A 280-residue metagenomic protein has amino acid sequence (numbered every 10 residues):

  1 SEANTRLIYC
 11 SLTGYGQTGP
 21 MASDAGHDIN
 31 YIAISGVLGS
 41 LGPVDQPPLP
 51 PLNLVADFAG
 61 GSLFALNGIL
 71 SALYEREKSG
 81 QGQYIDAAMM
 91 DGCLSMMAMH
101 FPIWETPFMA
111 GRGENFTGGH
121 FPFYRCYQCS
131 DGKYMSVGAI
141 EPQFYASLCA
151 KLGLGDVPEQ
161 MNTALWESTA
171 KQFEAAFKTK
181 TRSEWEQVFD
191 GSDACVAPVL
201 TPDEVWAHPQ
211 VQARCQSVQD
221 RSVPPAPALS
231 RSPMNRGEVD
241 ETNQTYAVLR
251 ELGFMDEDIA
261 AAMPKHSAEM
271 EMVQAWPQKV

Functional and structural regions predicted by a protein language model:
S1-M135, A139-I140: Active-site-adjacent "lid/gating" segments in soluble enzymes
A3-C10, S95-V280: Acyl-CoA thioester-binding alpha/beta core of soluble enzymes
